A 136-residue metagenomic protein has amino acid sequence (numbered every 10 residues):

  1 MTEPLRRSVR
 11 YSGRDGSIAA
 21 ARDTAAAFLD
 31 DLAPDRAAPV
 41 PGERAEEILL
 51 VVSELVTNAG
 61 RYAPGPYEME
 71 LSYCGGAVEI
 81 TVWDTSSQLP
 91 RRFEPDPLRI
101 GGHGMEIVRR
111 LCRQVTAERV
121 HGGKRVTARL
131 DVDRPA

Functional and structural regions predicted by a protein language model:
M1-S12, G60-A136: Conserved beta-strand-loop-beta-strand hairpin that lines the nucleotide-binding pocket of ATP/GTP-utilizing enzymes
R7-A27: Short beta-to-alpha transition helix within the HATPase_c
I18, P41-A45, M105: Short, structured helix-loop boundary elements
A20, T24, E47, V51 (+1 more regions): Charged catalytic carboxylate motif
A21-L32, T85, A128: Long, low-complexity, intrinsically disordered polar/charged segments
R22-A25, V56, C112: A generic alpha-helix structural signal
L29-S53: Conserved short strand/loop->alpha-helix "switch" segment adjacent to the catalytic nucleotide/phosphoryl-transfer site
V51, V56, G60-R61: Short, well-structured hydrophobic secondary-structure segments
